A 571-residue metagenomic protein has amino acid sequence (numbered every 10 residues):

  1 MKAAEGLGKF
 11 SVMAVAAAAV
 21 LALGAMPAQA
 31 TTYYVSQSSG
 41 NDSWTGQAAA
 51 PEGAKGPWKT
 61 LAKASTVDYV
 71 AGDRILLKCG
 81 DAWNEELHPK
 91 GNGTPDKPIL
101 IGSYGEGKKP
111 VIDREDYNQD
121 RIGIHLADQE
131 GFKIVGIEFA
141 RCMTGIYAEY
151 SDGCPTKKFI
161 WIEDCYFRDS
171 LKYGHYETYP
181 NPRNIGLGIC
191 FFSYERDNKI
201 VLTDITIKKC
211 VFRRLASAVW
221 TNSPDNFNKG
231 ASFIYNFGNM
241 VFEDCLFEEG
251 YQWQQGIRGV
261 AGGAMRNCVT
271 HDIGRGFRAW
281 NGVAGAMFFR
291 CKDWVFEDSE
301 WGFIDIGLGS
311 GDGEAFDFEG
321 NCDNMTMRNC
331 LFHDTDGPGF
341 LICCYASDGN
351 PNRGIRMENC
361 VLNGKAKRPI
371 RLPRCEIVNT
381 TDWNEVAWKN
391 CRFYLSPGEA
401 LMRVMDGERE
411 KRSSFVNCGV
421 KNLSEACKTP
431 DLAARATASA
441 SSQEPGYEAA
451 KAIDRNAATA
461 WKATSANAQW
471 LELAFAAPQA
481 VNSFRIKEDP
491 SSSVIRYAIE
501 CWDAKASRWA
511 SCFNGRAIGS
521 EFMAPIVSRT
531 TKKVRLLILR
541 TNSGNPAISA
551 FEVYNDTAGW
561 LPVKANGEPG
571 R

Functional and structural regions predicted by a protein language model:
S11-G24: Bacterial N-terminal signal peptides
S36, C427-A477, D489-R496, N514-G515 (+1 more regions): Disordered, acidic Ser/Thr/Pro-rich linker "stalks" and the adjacent N-terminal cap of the next globular domain
Q37-K78, A82-W83, H88: Acidic Gly/Asp/Thr-rich repetitive segments characteristic of extracellular carbohydrate-active and adhesion proteins
L76, N92-T144, D169-P182, K209 (+1 more regions): Right-handed parallel beta-helix/beta-spiral solenoid domain characteristic of secreted/periplasmic
H88-P89, R114-H125, R141-C154, H175-K199 (+7 more regions): Extracellular beta-strand/beta-solenoid scaffold signature
P98, G102-G107, E130-R141, T156-Y173 (+11 more regions): Right-handed parallel beta-helix
Q479-S491, L536: A short beta-strand element within beta-rich, extracytoplasmic domains of secreted/secretory-pathway proteins
L537-G544: Short beta-strand-plus-loop segments that form exposed binding edges in beta-rich domains
